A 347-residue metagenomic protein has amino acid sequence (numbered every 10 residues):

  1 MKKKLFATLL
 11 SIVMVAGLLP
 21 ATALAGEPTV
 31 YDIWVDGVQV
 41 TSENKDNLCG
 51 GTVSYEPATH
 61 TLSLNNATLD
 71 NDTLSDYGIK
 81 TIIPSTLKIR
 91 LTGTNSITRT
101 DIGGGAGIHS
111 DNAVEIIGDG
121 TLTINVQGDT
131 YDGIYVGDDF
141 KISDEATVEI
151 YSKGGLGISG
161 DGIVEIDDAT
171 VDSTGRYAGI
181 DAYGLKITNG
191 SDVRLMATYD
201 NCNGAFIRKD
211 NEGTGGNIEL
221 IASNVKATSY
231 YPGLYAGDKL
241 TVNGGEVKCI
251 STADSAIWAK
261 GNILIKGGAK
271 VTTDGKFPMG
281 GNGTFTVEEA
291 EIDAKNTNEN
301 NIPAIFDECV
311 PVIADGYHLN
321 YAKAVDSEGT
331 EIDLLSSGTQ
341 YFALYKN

Functional and structural regions predicted by a protein language model:
M1-L9: Positively charged n-region of N-terminal signal peptides that target proteins for export
T8, V15, L24-N347: A composition-driven surface/loop motif
